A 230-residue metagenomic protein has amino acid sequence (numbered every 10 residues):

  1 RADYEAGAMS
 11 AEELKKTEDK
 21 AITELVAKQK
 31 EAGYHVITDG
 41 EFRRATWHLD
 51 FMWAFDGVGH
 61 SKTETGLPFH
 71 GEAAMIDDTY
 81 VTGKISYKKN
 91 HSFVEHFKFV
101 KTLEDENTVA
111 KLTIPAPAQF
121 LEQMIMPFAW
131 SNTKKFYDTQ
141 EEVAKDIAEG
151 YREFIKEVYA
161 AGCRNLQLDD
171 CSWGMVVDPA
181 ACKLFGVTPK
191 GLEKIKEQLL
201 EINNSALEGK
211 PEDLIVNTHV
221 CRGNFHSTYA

Functional and structural regions predicted by a protein language model:
R1-A230: Domain-level signal for soluble alpha/beta catalytic cores
